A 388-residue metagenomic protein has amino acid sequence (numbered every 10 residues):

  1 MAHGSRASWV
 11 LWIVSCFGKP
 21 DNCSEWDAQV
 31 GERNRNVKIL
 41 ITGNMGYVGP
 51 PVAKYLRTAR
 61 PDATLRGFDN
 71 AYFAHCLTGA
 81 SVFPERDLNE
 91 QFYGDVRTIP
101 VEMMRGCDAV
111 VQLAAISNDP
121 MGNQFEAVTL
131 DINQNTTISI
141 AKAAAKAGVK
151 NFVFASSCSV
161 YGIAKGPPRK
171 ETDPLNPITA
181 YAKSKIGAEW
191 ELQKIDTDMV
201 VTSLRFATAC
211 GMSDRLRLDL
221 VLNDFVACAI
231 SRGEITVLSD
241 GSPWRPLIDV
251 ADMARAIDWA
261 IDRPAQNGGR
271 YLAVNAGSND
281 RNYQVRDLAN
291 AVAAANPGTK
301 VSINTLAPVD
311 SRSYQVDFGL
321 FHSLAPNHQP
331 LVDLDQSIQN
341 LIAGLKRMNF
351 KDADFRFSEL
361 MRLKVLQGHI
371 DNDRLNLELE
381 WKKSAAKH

Functional and structural regions predicted by a protein language model:
W26-A109: N-terminal Rossmann/SDR dinucleotide-binding element
T42, F68, V110-L113, F152-S157 (+1 more regions): SDR active-site strand-loop-helix element
T78, P120-A127, I163-P167, R215: Conserved catalytic-core motifs of eukaryotic protein kinase domains, centered on the activation segment
Y93-I132: NAD(P)H-binding glycine-rich loop region in Rossmannoid oxidoreductase-like domains and their noncatalytic homologs
I138-A180: Conserved Rossmann-fold NAD(P)-dependent oxidoreductase catalytic core, especially the SDR/UDP-sugar
S184: Active-site helix of classical SDR
W190-R245, V250-I261, A291-A293: NAD(P)-dependent short-chain dehydrogenase/reductase
G233, L238-H388: C-terminal substrate-binding subdomain of Rossmann-fold SDR/epimerase-dehydratase oxidoreductases
